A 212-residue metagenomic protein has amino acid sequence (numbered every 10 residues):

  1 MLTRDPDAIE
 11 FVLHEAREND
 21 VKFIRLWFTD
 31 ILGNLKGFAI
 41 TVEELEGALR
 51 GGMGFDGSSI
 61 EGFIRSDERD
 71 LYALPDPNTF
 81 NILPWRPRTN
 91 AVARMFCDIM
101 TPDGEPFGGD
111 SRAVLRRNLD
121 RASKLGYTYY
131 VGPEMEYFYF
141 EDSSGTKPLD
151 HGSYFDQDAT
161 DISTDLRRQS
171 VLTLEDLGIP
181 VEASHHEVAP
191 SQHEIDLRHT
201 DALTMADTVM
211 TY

Functional and structural regions predicted by a protein language model:
M1-Y212: Glycine-rich, acidic/polar active-site loops that bind/position phosphate-bearing ligands
